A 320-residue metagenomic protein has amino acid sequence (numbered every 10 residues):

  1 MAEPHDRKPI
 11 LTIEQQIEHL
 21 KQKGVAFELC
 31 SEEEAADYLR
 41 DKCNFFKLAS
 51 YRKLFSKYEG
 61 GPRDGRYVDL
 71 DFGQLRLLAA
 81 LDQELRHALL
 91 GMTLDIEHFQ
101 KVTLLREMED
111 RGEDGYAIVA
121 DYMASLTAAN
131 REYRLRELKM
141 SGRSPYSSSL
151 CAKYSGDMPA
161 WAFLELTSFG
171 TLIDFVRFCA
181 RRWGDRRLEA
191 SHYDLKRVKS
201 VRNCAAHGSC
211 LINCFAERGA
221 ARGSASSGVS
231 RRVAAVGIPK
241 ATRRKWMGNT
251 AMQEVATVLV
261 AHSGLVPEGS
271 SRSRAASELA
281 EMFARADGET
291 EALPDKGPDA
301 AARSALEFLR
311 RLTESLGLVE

Functional and structural regions predicted by a protein language model:
M1-S200, I212-E320: Extended intrinsically disordered or low-complexity regions, especially N/C-terminal cytosolic tails and loops, rather
G208: Acidic/aromatic/glycine-rich contiguous surface patches that form carbohydrate-binding/processing clefts and analogous
